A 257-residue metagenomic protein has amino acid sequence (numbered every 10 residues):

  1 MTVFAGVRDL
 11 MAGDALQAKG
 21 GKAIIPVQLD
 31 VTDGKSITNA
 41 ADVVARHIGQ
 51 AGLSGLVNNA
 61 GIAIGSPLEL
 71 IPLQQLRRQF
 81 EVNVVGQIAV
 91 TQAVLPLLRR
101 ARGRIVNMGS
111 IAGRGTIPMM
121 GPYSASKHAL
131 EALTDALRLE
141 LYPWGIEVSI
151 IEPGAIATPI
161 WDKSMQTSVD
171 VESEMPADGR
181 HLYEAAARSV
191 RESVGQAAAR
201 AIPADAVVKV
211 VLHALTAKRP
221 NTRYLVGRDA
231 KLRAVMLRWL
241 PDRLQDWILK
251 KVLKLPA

Functional and structural regions predicted by a protein language model:
L29-D42, L73: The beta1-alpha1 cofactor-binding region of Rossmann-like NAD(H)/NADP(H)-dependent oxidoreductases
N59-I64: Conserved NAD(P)H cofactor-binding loop of Rossmann-fold oxidoreductase domains
P67-L68, Q75-R77: Substrate-binding pocket helix/loop in short-chain dehydrogenase/reductase
E69, G115-G121: Active-site loop immediately N-terminal to the catalytic Tyr-X3-Lys motif of short-chain dehydrogenase/reductase
T91, S126-A129: Active-site helix of classical SDR
S110: Residue(s) in the substrate-gating loop at a strand-loop-helix junction that position the organic substrate next
P143-A197: C-terminal beta-strand-loop-alpha-helix "lid" module of Rossmann-like NAD(P)-dependent dehydrogenases
